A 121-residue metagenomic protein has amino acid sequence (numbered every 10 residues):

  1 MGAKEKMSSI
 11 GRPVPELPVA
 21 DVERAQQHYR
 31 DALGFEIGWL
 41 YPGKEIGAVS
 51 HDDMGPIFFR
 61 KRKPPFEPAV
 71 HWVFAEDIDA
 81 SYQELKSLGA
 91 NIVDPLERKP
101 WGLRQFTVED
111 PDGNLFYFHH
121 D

Functional and structural regions predicted by a protein language model:
M1-Q26, A69-H71: N-terminal beta-strand motif that seeds the catalytic metal site of vicinal oxygen chelate
E5-M7, G38-W39, G47-V49, K61-P64 (+3 more regions): Short secondary-structure boundary/capping segments
P13, E45, A69, G102-R104: Residue-level marker for the onset of beta-strands and adjacent loop->beta junctions in well-ordered domains
D21-V22, H71-L115: Vicinal oxygen chelate
E23-E36: Amphipathic alpha-helical segments
G34-L40, I92-P95: Short secondary-structure junctions
E36-A69, L115-H120: Conserved short beta-strand elements that form part of the metal-binding/catalytic scaffold of enzyme active sites
